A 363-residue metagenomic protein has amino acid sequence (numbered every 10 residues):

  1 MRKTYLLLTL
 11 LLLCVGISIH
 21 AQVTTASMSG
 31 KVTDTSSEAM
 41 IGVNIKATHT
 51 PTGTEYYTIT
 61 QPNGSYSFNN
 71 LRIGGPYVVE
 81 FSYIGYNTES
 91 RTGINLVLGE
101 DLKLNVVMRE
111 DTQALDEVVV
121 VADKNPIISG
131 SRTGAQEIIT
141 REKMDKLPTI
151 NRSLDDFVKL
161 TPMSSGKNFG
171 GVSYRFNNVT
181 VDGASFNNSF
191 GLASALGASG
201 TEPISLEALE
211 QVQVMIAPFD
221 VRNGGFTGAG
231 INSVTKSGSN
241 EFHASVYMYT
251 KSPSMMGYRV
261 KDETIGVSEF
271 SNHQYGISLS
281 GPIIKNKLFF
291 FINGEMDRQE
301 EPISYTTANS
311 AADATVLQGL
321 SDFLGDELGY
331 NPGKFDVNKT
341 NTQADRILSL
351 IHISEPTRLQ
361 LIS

Functional and structural regions predicted by a protein language model:
M1-T24: Cleavable N-terminal targeting peptides that direct proteins into the secretory/outer-membrane pathway or into
H20-V119, D123: Periplasm-facing N-terminal accessory domains of Gram-negative outer-membrane beta-barrel systems
D34, A47-H49, Y83, V181-G183 (+3 more regions): Residue-level signal for short segments within beta-strands and strand-turn junctions of well-structured beta-sheet
Q61, N87, T92-V107, D116-S237 (+3 more regions): Periplasmic N-terminal accessory/gating domains of Gram-negative outer-membrane beta-barrel systems
V78, D116-V119, N178, Q211 (+3 more regions): Membrane-spanning beta-strand positions in outer-membrane beta-barrel proteins
S194, L206-Q213, V221-G230, K236-L324 (+2 more regions): Outer-membrane beta-barrel translocator/receptor signature
I351-S363: Single conserved hydrophobic/aromatic residue that forms the stacking wall/gate of nucleotide- or nucleobase-binding
